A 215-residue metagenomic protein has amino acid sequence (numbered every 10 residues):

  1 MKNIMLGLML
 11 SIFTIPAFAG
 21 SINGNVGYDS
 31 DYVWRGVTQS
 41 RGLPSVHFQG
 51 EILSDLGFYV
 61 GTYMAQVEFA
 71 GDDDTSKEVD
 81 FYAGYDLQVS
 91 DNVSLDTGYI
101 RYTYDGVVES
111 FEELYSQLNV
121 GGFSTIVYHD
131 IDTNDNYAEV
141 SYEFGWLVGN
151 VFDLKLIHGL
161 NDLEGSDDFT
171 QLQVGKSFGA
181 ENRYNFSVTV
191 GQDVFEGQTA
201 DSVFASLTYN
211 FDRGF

Functional and structural regions predicted by a protein language model:
M1-I4: Positively charged n-region of N-terminal signal peptides that target proteins for export
G7-P16: Bacterial N-terminal signal peptides
P16-F215: Outer-membrane beta-barrel proteins
